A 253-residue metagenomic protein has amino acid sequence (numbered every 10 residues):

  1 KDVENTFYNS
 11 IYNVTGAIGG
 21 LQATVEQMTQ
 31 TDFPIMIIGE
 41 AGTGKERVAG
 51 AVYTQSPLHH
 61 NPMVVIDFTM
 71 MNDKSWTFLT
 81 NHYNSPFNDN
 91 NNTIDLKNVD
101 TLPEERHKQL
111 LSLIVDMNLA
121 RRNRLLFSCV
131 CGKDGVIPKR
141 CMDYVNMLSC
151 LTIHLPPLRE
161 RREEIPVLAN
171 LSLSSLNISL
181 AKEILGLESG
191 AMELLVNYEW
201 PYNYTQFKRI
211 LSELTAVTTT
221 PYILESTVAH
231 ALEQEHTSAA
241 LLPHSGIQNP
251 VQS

Functional and structural regions predicted by a protein language model:
E4-Y8, Y12-G19, A23-F33, E40 (+5 more regions): Nucleotide-binding/hydrolysis machinery
V25-Q27, D73-V99, K108-M117: Conserved alpha-helical scaffold flanking the Walker A/P-loop in AAA+ ATPase domains
I35-M36, V64-I66, N92-D95, I153: Hydrophobic positions in the central parallel beta-sheet of the AAA+
K45: Conserved lysine of the Walker
P57-S85, R161: AAA+/P-loop NTPase substrate/partner-engagement loops
F68-M71, V99, L158, V228: Hydrophobic pocket-lining residues within nucleotide cofactor-binding pockets
A229, A239-S253: Short, intrinsically disordered, charge-balanced linker/junction segments flanking boundaries in proteins
